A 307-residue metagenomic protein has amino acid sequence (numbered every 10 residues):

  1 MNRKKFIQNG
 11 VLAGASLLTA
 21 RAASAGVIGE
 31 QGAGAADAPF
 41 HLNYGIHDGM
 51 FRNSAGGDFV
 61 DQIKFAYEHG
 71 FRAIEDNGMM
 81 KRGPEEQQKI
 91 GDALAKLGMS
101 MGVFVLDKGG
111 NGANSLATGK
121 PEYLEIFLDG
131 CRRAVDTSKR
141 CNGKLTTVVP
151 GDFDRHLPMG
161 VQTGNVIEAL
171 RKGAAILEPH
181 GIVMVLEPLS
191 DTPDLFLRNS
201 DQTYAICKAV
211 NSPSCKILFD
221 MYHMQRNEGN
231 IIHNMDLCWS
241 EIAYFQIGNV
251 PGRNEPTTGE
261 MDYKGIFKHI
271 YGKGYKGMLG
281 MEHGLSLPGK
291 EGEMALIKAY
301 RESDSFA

Functional and structural regions predicted by a protein language model:
N2-N53, G57-Y67, L197-F219, H223-A307: Histidine-acidic metal/acid-base catalytic patches
G10-R21, G34-P39, D58, L97 (+1 more regions): Active-site acidic/histidine proton-transfer and metal-coordination neighborhood in alpha/beta enzyme cores
M50-R52, M80, D107-G110, D152-D154 (+4 more regions): Active-site-proximal loop/turn and secondary-structure-junction residues that shape catalytic pockets, frequently
D61-M79: Catalytic domains of carbohydrate-active enzymes, especially glycoside hydrolases
E75-A95, P150-D154: Glycine-rich, proline-tolerant flexible connector loops at the mouths of alpha/beta enzymes
Q88-K120: Mid-chain, structured segments of secreted extracytoplasmic proteins
M99, G143, K273-G277: A short helix->loop->beta-strand "cap" motif at the edges of active sites that frequently abuts
